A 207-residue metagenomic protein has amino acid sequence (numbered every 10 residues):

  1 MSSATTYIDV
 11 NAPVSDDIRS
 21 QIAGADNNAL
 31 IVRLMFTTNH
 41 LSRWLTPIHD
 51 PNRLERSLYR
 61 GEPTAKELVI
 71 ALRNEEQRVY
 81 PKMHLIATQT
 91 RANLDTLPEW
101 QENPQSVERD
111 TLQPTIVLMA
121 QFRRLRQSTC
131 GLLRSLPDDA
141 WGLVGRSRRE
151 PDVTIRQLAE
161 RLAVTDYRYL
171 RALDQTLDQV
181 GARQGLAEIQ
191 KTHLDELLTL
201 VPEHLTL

Functional and structural regions predicted by a protein language model:
S2-P13, D17, N52-Q101, V144-L207: Short, contiguous alpha-helical
D9-D26, R33: Secretory/endomembrane lumenal or extracellular ectodomains immediately following the signal peptide
S20-N27, A65, E108-T115, P151-I155: A short, mixed-charge helix-start or loop-turn motif at secondary-structure junctions
G24-R53: Short, contiguous, helix-prone interaction/anchoring segments in small proteins
A25, A29-R33, S57, T88 (+3 more regions): Solvent-exposed interaction patches of small proteins and small membrane subunits
R33-L34, E102-G142, Q157-L162, A172: Acidic/histidine-rich alpha-helical segments that form the ligand environment of transition-metal centers
T38-H49, Q77-Y80, H84, R123-P137 (+1 more regions): Structural signal for well-ordered, non-membrane alpha-helices
